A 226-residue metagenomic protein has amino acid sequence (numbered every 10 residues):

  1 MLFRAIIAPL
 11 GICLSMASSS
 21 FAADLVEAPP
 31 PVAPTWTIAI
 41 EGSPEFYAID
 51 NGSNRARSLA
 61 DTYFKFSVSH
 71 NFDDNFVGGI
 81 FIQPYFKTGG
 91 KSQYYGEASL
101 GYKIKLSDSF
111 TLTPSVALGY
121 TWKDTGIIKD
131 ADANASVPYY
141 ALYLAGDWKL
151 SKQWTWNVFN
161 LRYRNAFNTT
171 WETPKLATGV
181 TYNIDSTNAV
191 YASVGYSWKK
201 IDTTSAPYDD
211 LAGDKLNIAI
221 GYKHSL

Functional and structural regions predicted by a protein language model:
F21-T88, N217, K223: Short glycine/proline- and aromatic-enriched beta-strand/turn motifs that initiate or cap beta-hairpins
A33, N71-D73, K105-S109, K149-T155 (+2 more regions): Outer-membrane beta-barrel channels and translocator barrels
P34-W36, S58-F64, S92-G96, L112 (+3 more regions): Residues that define the transmembrane beta-barrel architecture of outer-membrane proteins
T35-E41, V77-G79, K103, T111-A117 (+3 more regions): Residue-level detector of the transmembrane beta-barrel scaffold of outer-membrane proteins
G42-D50, I82-T88, I104, L118-D124 (+5 more regions): Transmembrane beta-strands of outer-membrane beta-barrel pores
D50-N54, P84-K87, I127-A133, Y163-F167 (+2 more regions): Extracellular loop and loop/strand-boundary signature of outer-membrane beta-barrel proteins
K65-S67, S99-G101, Y143-A145, A177-T181 (+1 more regions): Outer-membrane beta-barrel architecture
Y182-I184, G195-S197, A212-L226: Outer-membrane beta-barrel "beta-signal"
